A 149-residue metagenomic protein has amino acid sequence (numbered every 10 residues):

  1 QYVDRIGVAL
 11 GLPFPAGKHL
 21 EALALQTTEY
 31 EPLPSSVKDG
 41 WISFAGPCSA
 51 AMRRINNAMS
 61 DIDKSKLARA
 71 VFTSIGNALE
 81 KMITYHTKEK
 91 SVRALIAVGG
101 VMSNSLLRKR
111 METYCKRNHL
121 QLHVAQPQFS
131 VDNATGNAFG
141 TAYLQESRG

Functional and structural regions predicted by a protein language model:
Q1-I62, Y143, S147-G149: A short helix-loop
L12, V92, L120: Short glycine/serine/threonine/alanine-rich loop segments
D39-A45, A50-I96: Adenine-nucleotide phosphate-binding core of ATP-dependent small-molecule kinases
P47, L107, A134-N137: Residues at alpha-helix caps and immediate loop-helix transition turns in enzyme cores, especially N- and C-cap
A51-M52, N57, L106-L120: Acidic-glycine-rich active-site phosphate/pyrophosphate-binding loop
V92-M111: Glycine-rich phosphate-binding loops at beta-strand->alpha-helix junctions
L95, E112-N137: Conserved phosphate-binding/catalytic loops in two-lobed NTP-binding clefts
